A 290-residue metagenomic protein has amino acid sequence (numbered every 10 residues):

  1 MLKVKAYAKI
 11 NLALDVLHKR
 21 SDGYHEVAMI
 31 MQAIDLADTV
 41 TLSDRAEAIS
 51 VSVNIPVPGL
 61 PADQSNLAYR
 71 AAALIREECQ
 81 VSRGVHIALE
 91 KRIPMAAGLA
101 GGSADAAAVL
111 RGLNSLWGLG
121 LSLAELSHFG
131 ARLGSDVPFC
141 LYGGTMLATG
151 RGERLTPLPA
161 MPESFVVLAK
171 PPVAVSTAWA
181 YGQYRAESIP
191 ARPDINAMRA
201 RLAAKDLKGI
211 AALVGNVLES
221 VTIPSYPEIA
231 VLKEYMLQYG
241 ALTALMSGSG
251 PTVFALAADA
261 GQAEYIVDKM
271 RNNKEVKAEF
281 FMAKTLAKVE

Functional and structural regions predicted by a protein language model:
M1-A97, S115, L119-A124, M161 (+1 more regions): ATP-binding N-lobe of GHMP and related small-molecule kinases
M31-I34, G130, Y235-M236, M270-R271: Hydrophobic C-terminal alpha-helix "anchor/cap" residues
Q32-A33, A131-R132, P138-L141, P157-P162 (+1 more regions): Solvent-exposed alpha-helices and their adjacent loops that cap or buttress functional pockets in soluble metabolic
G84, A106, L110-L147: Contiguous, small/hydrophobic- and glycine-enriched helical/loop subdomains that border and often "cap" functional
A88-W117, S135, L242-A257: Glycine/serine-rich anion-binding loops at beta->alpha junctions that coordinate negatively charged ligand groups
Y142, L147-T243, A258-E264, D268-N272 (+1 more regions): Conserved, helical-rich catalytic subdomain that frames metal- and/or nucleotide-binding sites in enzyme alpha/beta
